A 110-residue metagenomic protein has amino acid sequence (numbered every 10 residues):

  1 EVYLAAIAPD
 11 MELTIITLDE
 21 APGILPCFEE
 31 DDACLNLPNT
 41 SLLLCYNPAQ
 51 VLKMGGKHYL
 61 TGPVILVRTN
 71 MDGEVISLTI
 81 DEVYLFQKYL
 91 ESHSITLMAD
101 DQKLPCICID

Functional and structural regions predicted by a protein language model:
E1-D110: Short beta-rich binding modules
